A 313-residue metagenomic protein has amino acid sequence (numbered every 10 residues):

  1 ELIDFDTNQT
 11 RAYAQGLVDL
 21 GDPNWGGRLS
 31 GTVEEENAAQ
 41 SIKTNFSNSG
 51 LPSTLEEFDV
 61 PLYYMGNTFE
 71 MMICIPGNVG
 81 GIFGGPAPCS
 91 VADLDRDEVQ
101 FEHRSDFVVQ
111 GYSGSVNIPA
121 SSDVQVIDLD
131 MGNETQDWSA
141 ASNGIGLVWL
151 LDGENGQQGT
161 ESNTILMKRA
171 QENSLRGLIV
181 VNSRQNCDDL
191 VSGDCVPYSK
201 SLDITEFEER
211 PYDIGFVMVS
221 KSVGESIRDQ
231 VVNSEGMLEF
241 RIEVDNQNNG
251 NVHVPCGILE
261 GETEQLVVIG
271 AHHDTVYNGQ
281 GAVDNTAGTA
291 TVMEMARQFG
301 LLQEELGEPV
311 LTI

Functional and structural regions predicted by a protein language model:
I3, M167-E172, C256-E260: Short amphipathic alpha-helices and their capping/turn segments at secondary-structure boundaries
T7, A12-Q15, D19-I145, G153-E154: Noncatalytic luminal/extracellular "stalk/propeptide" segments of secretory-pathway proteins
T7-E35, S41-S53, I145-E161, N182-Q185 (+1 more regions): Catalytic-core environment of secreted peptidases
A39, G66-E70, G159-K168, V254: Short alpha-helical segments and helix-capping/turn motifs at coil-helix boundaries
K43, T164-Q171, G224, R228: Short amphipathic alpha-helical segments and helix-helix/interface helices
N78, I82-F83, N182-M218, N249: Surface-exposed loop and adjacent secondary-structure segments within mature catalytic domains
V108-W138, I204-A282, E294-R297, L301-E308: Soluble metallo-hydrolase cores and metallopeptidase-like ectodomains found primarily in the secretory/periplasmic
D128-Q185, D189: A conserved hydrophobic secondary-structure block that centers on an alpha-helix together with its immediately flanking
